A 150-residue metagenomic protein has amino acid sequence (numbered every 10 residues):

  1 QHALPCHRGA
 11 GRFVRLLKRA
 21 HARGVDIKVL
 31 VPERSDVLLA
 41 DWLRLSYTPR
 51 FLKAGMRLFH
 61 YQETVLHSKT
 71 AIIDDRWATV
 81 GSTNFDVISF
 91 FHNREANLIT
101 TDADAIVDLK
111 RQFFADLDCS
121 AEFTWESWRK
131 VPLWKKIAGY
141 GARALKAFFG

Functional and structural regions predicted by a protein language model:
H2-L4: Short acidic, glycine-rich surface-loop motifs adjacent to enzyme active sites
C6-G150: PLD/PLD-like phosphodiesterase catalytic module centered on the HKD motif
